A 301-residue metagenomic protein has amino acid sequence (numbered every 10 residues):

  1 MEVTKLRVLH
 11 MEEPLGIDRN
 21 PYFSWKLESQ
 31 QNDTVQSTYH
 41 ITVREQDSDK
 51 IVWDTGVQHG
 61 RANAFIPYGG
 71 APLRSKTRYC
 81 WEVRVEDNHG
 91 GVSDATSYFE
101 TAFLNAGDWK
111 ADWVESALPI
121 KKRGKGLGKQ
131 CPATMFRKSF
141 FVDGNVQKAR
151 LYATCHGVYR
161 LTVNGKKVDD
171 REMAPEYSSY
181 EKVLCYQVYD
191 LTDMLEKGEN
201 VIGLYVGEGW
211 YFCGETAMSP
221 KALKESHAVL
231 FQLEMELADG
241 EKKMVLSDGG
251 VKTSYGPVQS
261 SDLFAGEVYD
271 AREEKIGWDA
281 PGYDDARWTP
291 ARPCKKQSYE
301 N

Functional and structural regions predicted by a protein language model:
M1-Q31, Y98-N105: Pro/Thr/Ser/Gly-rich low-complexity, intrinsically disordered linker/stalk tracts
L6-E13, D112-G124: Short, solvent-exposed loop/edge segments of extracellular or virion-exposed proteins
W25, H59-G69, R78-E82, D87-H89 (+3 more regions): Accessory beta-strand-rich segments of carbohydrate-active enzymes
T34-R78, N88-D94, W109-E115: Recognizes extended acidic, P/S/T-rich segments that occur within or adjacent to Ig-like beta-sandwich modules
H40-R44, E100-L104, A117-K121, R171: Conserved, charged catalytic cores of large soluble enzymes
L127-P132, A291-N301: Edge strands and adjacent loops of beta-rich recognition modules
I276-D279, P293: Long, well-ordered, tryptophan-enriched scaffold segments
